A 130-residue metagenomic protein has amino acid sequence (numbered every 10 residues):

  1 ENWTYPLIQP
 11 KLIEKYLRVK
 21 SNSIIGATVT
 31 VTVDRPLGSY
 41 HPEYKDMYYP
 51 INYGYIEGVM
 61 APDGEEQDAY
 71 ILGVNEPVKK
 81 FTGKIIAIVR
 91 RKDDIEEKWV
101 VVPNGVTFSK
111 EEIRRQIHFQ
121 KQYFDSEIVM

Functional and structural regions predicted by a protein language model:
W3-M130: Hydrophobic N-terminal alpha-helices or hydrophobic patches in metabolic proteins across all domains of life
